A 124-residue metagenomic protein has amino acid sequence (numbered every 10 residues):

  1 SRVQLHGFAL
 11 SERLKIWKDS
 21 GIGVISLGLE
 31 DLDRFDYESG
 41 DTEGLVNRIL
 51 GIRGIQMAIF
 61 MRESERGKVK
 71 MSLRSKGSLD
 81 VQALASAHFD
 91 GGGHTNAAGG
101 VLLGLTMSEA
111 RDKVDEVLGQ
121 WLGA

Functional and structural regions predicted by a protein language model:
S1-H88, H94-G123: Hydrophobic helix-and-loop "lid/oligomerization" segment in the mid-to-C-terminal part of catalytic domains
